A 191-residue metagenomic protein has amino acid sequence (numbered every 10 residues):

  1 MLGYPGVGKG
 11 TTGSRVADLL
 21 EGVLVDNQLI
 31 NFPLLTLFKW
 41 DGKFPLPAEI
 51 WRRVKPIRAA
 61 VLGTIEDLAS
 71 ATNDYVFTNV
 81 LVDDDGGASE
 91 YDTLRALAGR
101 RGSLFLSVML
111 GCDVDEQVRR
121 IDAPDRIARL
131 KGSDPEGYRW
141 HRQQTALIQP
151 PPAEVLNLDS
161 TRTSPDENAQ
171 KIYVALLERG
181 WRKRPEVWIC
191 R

Functional and structural regions predicted by a protein language model:
M1: Hydrophobic anchor at the beta1->P-loop junction of P-loop NTPases
Y4: P-loop (Walker A) phosphate-binding loop of NTP-binding proteins
G8: Conserved glycine(s) of the Walker
T11-E66: Conserved substrate/cofactor phosphate-moiety recognition/catalytic segment in nucleotide-dependent phosphotransferases
I30-N31, V82-D83, G111-Q117, S164: Conserved nucleotide-binding/hydrolysis micro-motifs of P-loop NTPases
R52-M109: Glycine-rich phosphate-binding loop used to anchor ATP phosphates in small-molecule kinases, encompassing both
G99-D122, L158: Conserved phosphate-donor/acceptor-positioning beta-strand/loop module used by diverse small-molecule
R119, A123-K171, G180-R191: Small-molecule kinase domains that catalyze NTP-dependent phosphoryl transfer to phosphate-bearing small molecules
